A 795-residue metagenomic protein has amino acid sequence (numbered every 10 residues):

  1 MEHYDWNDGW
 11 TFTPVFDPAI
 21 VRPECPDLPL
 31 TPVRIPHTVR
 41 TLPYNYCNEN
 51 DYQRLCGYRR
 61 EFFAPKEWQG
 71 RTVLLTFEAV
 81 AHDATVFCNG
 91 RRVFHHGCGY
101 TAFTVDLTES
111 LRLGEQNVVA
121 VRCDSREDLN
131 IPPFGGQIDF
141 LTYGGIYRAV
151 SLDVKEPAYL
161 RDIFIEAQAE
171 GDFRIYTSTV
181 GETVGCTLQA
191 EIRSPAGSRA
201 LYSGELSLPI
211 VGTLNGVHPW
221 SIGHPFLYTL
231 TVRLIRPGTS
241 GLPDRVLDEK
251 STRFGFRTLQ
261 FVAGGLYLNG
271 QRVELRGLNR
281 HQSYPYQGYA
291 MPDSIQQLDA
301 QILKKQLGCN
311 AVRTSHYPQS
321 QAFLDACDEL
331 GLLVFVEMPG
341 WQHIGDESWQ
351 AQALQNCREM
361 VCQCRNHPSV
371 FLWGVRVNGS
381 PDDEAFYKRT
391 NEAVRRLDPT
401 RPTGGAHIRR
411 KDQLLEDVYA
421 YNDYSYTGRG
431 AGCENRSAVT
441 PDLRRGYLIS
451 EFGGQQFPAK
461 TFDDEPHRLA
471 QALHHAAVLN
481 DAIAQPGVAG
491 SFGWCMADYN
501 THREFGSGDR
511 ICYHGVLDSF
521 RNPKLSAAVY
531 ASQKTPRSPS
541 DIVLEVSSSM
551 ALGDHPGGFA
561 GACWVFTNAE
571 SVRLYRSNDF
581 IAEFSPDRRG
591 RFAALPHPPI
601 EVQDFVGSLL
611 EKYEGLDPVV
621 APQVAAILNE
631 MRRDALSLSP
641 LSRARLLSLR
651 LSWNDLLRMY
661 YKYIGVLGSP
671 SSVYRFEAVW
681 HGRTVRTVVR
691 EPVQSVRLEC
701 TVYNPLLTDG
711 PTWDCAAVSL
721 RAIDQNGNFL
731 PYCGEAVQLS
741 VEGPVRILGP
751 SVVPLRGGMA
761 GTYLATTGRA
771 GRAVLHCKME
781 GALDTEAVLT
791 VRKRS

Functional and structural regions predicted by a protein language model:
M1-P43, R122, A472-L479, R521 (+3 more regions): Accessory carbohydrate-binding/adhesion or oligomerization-edge regions at the termini of glycan-active proteins
H3-F16, T38, E49, Q53-L160 (+6 more regions): Accessory beta-strand-rich segments of carbohydrate-active enzymes
H37-A64, W68-T76, A81-C88, F94-G97 (+5 more regions): Active-site-adjacent substrate/metal-binding segments within catalytic domains of carbohydrate-active enzymes
C88, D172-G204, G561-E583, Y674-A678 (+2 more regions): Beta-strand-rich binding/interaction modules
R112-Q116, S178-Q260: Extended acidic/polar, glycine-enriched regions that form or flank non-catalytic beta-rich accessory modules
R174, I302, A311-A528, Q533 (+4 more regions): Substrate-binding/catalytic cleft of secreted carbohydrate-active enzymes, primarily glycoside hydrolases
I175-S178, V232-L234, C563-T567, D714-P731 (+1 more regions): Beta-strand-rich structural segments
I483-L706, I723-Q725, C733-G734: Carbohydrate-binding surfaces of carbohydrate-active enzymes
